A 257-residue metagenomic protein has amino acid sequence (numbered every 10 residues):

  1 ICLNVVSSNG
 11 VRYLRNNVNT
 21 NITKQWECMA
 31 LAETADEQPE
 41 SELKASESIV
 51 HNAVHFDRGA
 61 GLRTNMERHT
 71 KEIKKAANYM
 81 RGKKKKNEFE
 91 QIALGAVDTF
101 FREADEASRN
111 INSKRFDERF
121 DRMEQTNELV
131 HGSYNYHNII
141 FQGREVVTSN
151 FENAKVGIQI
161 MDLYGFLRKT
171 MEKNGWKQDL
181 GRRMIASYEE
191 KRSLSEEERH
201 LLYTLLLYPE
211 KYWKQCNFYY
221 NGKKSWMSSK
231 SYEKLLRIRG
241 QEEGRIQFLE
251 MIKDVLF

Functional and structural regions predicted by a protein language model:
I1-F56: ATP-binding pocket architecture of kinase catalytic cores
I1-V5, N110-Q159: Active-site acidic catalytic loop and adjacent metal/ATP-binding pocket of ATP-dependent phosphoryl transfer enzymes
Y13-N19, W26, N52-L129, S231: ATP-dependent phospho-/nucleotidyl transfer catalytic cores
D117, T204-L205: Short acidic/histidine-centered micro-motifs embedded in hydrophobic/aromatic stretches that mark compact functional
I160-S193, L206-W226: Active-site activation/catalytic loop segments of kinase-like enzymes and analogous catalytic loops in related
W213-F257: ATP/Mg2+ or Mg2+-diphosphate-binding catalytic cores that bind nucleotide phosphates or diphosphates via glycine-rich
